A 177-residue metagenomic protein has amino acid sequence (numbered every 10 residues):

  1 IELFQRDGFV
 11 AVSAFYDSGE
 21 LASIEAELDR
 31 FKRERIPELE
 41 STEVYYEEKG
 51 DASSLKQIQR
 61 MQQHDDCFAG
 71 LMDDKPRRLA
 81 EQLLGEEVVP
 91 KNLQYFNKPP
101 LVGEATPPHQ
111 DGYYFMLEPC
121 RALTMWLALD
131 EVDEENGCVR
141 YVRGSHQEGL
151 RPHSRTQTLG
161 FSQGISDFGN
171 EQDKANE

Functional and structural regions predicted by a protein language model:
I1-D7, V12-P108, Y114-L117, S154: Non-heme Fe(II)-dependent double-stranded beta-helix
F9-A11, T124-A128, Y141: Conserved hydrophobic/aromatic beta-strand scaffold that supports enzyme active sites
D17-K32, L129-Q147: Internal hydrophobic scaffold segments of catalytic domains
M61, M72-R77, A122, V132 (+1 more regions): A structural signal for well-ordered alpha-helical scaffolds and beta->alpha junctions
P76, P100-V102, C120, E131-E134 (+1 more regions): Short, charged/polar surface micro-motifs in flexible loops or helix N-caps
L93, L123, G137: Change "...and in nucleic-acid phosphodiester-cleaving endonucleases..." to "...and in nucleic-acid processing enzymes
H109, M116-E134: Short, conserved beta-strand element in jelly-roll/cupin
V132-E177: Double-stranded beta-helix
